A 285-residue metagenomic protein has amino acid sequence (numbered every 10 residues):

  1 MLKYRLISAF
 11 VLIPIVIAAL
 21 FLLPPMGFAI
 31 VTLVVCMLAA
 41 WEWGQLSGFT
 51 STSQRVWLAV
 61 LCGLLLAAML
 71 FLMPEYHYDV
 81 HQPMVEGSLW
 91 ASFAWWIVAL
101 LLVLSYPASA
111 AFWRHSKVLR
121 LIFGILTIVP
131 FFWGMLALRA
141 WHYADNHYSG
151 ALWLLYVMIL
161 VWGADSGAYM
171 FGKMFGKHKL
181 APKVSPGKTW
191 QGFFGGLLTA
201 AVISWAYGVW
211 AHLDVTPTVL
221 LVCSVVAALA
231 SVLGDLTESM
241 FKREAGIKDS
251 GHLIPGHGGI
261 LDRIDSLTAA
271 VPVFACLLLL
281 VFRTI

Functional and structural regions predicted by a protein language model:
L2-V225: Membrane-embedded alpha-helical bundles of polytopic integral membrane proteins
A164, F194, L261-A269: Membrane-embedded alpha-helical segments of transport systems, primarily multispan ion/solute transporters
E244-L267: Interfacial loop-to-transmembrane junctions
C276-I285: Juxtamembrane boundary at the C-terminal end of a transmembrane helix
